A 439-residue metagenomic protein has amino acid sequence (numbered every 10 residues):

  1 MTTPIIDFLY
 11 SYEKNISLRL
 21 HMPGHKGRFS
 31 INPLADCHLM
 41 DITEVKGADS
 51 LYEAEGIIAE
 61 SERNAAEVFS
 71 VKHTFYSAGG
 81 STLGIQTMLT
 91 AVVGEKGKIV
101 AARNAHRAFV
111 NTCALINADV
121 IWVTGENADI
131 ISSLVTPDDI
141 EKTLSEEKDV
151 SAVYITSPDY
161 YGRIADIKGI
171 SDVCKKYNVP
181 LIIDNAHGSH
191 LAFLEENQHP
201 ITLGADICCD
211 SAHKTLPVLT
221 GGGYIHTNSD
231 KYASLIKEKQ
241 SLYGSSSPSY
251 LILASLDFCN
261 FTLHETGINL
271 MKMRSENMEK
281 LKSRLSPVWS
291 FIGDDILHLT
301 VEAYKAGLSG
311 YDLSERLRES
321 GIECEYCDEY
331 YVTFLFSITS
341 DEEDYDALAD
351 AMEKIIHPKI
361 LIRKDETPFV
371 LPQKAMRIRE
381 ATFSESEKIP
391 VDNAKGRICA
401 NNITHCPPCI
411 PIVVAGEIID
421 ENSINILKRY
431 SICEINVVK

Functional and structural regions predicted by a protein language model:
M1-G56: N-terminal "arm"/small-domain region of PLP-dependent enzymes with the aminotransferase-like
T2-Y12, N32, V68-V71, S81-S290: Conserved PLP-enzyme active-site core in the AAT-like
H38-L83, N104: Conserved N-terminal alpha-helix of the aminotransferase class I/II PLP-enzyme fold
H73-F75, D210, G321-E325: A short linear hydrophobic-aromatic micro-motif
F75, D119-V123, I292, E325 (+1 more regions): General small-molecule cofactor/ligand-binding pocket signal
A102, V123, T156, D184 (+6 more regions): Generic beta-strand/beta-sheet core signal
S286-I418, N422, I426-Y430: Conserved C-terminal alpha-helix-loop-beta "cap" of PLP-dependent enzymes that closes/shapes the active-site mouth
N425, C433-K439: Acidic, Ser/Pro/Thr-rich low-complexity regulatory regions and the short amphipathic helical interaction modules they
